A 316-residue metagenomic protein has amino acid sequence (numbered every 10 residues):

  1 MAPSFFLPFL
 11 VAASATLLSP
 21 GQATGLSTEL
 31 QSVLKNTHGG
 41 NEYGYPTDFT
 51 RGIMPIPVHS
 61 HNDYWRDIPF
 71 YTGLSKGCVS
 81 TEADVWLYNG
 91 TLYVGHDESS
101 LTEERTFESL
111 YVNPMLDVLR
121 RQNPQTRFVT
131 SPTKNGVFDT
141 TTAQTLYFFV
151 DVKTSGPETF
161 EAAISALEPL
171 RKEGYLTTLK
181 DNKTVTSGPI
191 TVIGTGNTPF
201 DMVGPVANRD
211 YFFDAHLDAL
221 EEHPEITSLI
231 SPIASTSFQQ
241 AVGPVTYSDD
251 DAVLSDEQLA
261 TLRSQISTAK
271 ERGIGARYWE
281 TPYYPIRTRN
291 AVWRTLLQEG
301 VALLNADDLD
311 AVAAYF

Functional and structural regions predicted by a protein language model:
M1-G25: Fungal secretory targeting signals
S19-P55, Y64, T72-S75, V79 (+1 more regions): Catalytic cores of phosphodiester-bond hydrolases, prominently lipid phosphodiesterases
